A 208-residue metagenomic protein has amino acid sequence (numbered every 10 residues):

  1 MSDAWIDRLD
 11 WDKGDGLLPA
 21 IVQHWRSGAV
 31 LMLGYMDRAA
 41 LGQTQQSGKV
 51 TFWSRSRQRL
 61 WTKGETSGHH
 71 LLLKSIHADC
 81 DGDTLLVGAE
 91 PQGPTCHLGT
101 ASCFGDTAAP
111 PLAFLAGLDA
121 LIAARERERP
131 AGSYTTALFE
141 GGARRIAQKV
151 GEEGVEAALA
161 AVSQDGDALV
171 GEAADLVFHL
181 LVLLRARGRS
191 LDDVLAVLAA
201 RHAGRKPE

Functional and structural regions predicted by a protein language model:
M1-A173, V177-E208: Flexible "arm" and connector segments at domain edges
